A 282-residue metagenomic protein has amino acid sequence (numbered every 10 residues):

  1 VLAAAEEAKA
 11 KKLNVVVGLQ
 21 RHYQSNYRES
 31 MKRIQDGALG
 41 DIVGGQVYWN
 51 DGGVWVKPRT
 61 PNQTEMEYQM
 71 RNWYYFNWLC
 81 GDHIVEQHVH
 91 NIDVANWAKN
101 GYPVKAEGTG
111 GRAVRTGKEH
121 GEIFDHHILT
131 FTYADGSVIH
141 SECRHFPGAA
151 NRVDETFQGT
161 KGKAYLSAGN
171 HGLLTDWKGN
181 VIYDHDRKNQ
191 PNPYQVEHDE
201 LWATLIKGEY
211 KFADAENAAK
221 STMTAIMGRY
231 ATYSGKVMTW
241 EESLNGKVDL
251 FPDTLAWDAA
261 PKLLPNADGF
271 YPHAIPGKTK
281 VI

Functional and structural regions predicted by a protein language model:
V1, A8, K12-H22, A218-R229: Conserved beta-strand->loop/alpha-helix structural units within folded catalytic cores of enzymes with alpha/beta
V1-A5, Y23, Y27, H126 (+2 more regions): Amphipathic alpha-helical segments in well-structured domains
K9-G121, F131, P147-A149, V153-T156 (+2 more regions): Predominantly a Rossmann-like dinucleotide-binding segment in NAD(P)-dependent oxidoreductases
A10-V15, S137, E209-K211: Short, surface-exposed connector motifs at secondary-structure boundaries
V15-G18, H140-S141, D214: Short catalytic-loop micro-motif centered on adjacent basic/acidic residues
L79, E86, H90-P103, E107 (+3 more regions): C-terminal helical cap and adjacent loop that interface with cofactors, partners, or active-site loops
F131-D135, D176-G179: Short acidic, glycine-rich loop/turn motifs
A134-V138, K161: Glycine-centered tight beta-turn/hairpin loop motif at sheet-sheet or coil-to-beta transitions
